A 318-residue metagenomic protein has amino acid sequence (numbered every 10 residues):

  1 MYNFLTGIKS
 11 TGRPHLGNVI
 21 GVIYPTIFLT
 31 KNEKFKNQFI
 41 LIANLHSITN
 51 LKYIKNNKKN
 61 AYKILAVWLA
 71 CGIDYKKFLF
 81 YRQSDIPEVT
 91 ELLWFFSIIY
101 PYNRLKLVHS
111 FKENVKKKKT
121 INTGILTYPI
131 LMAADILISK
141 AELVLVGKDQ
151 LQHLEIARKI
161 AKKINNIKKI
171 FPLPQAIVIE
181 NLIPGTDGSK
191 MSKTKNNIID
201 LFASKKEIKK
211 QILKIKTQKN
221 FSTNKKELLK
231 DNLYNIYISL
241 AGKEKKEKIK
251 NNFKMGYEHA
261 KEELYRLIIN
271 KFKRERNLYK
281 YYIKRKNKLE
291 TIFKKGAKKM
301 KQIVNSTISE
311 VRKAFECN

Functional and structural regions predicted by a protein language model:
M1-Y2, N318: Short, Lys/Arg-enriched, disordered terminal segments
Y2-A134: N-terminal Rossmann-like or analogous alpha/beta NTP/dinucleotide-binding catalytic cores that position adenine
L16, Q152, R158-N318: Conserved nucleotide- and phosphate/pyrophosphate-binding catalytic cores in adenylate/nucleotidyl-handling enzymes
I20, K55-K58, L151-E155, F202: Short, conserved loop/turn and helix-capping segments at secondary-structure boundaries that abut family-defining
I42-I48, I136-E142, L278-I283: A short small-residue
L65, G72, Y100-R104, A141 (+2 more regions): A generic secondary-structure signal for well-formed alpha-helical elements
L79-R82, L145, N220: Short catalytic-loop micro-motif centered on adjacent basic/acidic residues
E91-W94, N103, L107-G185, S189 (+1 more regions): Classical nucleotidyltransferase
